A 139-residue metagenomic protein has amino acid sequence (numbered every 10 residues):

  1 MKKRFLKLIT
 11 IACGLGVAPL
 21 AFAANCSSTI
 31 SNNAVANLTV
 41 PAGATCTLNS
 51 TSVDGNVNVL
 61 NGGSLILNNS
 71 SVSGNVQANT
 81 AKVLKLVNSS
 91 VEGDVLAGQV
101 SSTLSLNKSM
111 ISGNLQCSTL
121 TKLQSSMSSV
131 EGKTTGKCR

Functional and structural regions predicted by a protein language model:
M1-I9: Bacterial N-terminal signal peptides that target proteins for export
T10-A18: Bacterial N-terminal signal peptides
A23-R139: Extended beta-solenoid/beta-helix repeat architectures
